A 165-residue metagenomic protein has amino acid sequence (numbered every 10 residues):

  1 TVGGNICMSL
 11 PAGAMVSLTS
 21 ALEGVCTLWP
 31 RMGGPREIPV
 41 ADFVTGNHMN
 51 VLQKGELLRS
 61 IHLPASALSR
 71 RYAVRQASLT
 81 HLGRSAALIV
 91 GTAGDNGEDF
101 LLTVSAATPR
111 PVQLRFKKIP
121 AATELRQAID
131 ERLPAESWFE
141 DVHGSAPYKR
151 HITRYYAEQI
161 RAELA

Functional and structural regions predicted by a protein language model:
T1-A165: C-terminal structural segment of proteins
